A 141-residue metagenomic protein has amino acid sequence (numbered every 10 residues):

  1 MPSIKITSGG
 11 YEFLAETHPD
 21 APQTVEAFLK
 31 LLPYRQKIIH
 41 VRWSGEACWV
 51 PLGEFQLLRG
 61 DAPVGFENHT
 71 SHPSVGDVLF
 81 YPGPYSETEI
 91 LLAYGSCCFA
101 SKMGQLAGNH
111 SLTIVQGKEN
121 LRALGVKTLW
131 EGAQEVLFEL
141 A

Functional and structural regions predicted by a protein language model:
M1-D20: N-terminal intrinsically disordered, low-complexity, charge/repeat-rich segments that act as generic
E16-A141: Glycine-rich active-site loops that engage anionic ligands at enzyme catalytic sites
